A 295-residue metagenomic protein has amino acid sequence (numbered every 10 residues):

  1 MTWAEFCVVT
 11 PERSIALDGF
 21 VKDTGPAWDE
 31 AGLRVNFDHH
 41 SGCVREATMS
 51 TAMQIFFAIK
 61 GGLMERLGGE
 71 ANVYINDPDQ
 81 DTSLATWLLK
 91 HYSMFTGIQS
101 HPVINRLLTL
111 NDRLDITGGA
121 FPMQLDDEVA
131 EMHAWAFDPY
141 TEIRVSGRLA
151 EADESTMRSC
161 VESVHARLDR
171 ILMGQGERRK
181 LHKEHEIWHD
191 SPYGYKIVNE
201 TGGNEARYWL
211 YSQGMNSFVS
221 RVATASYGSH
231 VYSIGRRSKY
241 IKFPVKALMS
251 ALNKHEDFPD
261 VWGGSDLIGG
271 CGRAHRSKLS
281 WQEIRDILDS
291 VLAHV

Functional and structural regions predicted by a protein language model:
M1-E46: Short, surface-exposed loop/strand segments
V9, R13, W28-D29, E162-V295: Gly/His-enriched, cation/cofactor- and phosphate-binding structural elements
R13-D18, G68-D77, G194-N199: Short hydrophobic beta-strand segments
L17-F20, H39, N76-P78, V222 (+1 more regions): Fold-independent oxyanion-binding glycine-rich loops and adjacent beta-strand/coil segments at enzyme active sites
V21-T24, G42-C43, D79-S83, G202-E205 (+1 more regions): Short acidic, S/G/P-rich loop/turn micro-motifs used as interaction or catalytic elements
V35, R45-F57, G61-W135: Active-site histidine-anchored catalytic micro-motif
D38, Y74-I75, I234, G263: Divalent metal-coordination and catalytic microenvironments
T117-R179: Long, charge-rich alpha-helical interaction segments
